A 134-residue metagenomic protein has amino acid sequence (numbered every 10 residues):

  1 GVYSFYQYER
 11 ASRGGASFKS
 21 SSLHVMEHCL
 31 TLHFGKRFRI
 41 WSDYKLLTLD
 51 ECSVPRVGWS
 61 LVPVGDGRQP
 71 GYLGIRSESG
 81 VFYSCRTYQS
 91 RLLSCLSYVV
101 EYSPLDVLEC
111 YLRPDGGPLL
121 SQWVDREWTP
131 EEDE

Functional and structural regions predicted by a protein language model:
G1, G15-S22, G80-R91: Short amphipathic beta-strand/extended segments with alternating polar/hydrophobic composition
G1-G15, R126-E132: Short aromatic-glycine-(Arg/Gly/Cys) micro-motifs in beta-strand/loop hairpins
S4-F5, L47-D50: Intrinsically disordered, low-complexity boundary segments flanking structured domains
G15-L47: Long, charged/polar, surface-exposed segments that mediate recognition or autoinhibition
E51-E134: Intrinsically disordered, low-complexity, charge-dense segments enriched in Lys/Arg and Glu/Asp interspersed
